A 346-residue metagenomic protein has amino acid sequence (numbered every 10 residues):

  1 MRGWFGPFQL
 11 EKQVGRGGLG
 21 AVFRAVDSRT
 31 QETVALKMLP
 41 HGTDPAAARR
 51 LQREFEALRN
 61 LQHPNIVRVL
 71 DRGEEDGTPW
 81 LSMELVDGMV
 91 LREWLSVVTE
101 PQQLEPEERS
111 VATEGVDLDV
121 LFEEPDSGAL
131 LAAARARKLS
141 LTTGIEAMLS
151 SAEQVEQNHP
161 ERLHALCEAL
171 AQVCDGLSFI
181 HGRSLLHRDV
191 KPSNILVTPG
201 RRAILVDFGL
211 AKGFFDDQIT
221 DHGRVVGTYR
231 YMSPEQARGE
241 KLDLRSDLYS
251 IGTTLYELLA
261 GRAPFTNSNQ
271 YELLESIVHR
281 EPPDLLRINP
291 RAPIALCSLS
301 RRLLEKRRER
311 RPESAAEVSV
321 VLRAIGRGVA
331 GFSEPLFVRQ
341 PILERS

Functional and structural regions predicted by a protein language model:
E11-G18, V22: Protein kinase glycine-rich loop
V26, E84-D87, E93-S96, S178 (+3 more regions): C-terminal lobe helix-coil module of Hanks-type protein kinase domains
P40-N60: AlphaC helix of the eukaryotic protein kinase fold
R72: Activation-segment/catalytic-loop signature of the eukaryotic protein kinase fold
R92-W94, T99-E114, D126-S127, E313-S346: Juxtacatalytic C-terminal regulatory tail of Ser/Thr protein kinases
D175-L185: Protein kinase catalytic-loop region centered on the HRD/HxD motif
